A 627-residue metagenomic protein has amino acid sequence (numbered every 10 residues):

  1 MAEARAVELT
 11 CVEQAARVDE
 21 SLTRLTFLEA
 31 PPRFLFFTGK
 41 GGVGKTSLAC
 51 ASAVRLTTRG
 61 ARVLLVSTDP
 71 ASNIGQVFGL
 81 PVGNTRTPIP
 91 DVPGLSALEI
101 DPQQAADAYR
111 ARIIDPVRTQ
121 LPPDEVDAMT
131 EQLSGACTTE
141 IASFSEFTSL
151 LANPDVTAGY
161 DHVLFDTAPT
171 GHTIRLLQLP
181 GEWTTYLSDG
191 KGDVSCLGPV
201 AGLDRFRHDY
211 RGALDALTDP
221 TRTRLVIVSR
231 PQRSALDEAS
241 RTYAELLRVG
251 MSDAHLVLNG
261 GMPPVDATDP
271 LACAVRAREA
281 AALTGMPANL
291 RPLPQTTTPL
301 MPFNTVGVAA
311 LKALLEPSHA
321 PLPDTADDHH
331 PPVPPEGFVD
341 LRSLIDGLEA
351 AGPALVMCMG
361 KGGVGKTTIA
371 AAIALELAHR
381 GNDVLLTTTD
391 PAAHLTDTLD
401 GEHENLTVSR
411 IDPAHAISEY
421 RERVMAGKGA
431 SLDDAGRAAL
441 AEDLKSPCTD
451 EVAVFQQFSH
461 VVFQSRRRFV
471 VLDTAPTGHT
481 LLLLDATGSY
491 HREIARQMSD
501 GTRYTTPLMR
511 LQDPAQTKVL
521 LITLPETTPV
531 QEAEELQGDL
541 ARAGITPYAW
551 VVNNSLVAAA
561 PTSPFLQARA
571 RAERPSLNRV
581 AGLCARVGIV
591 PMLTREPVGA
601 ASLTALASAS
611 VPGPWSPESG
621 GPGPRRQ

Functional and structural regions predicted by a protein language model:
M1-E29, P81, L214-P353, Q512-Q516 (+1 more regions): C-terminal lobe/tail of nucleotide-utilizing enzymes
E29, L56-R59, I89-D91, N153-A158 (+7 more regions): Conserved catalytic network of the ASCE P-loop NTPase/AAA+ motor domain
P32, A61, G159-Y160, R222 (+5 more regions): Short, high-confidence coil segments that cap the C-terminus of an alpha-helix and link into the following beta-strand
L35, V356: Conserved beta-strand position immediately N-terminal to the Walker
F36-T38, G42-I100, T167, L176-G181 (+2 more regions): Walker A/P-loop NTP-binding active-site region of P-loop NTPases, recognizing the glycine-rich GxxxxGKT/S
L65, S72-T138, A393-K445: P-loop NTPase motor core
S72-V77, A105-Y109, G171-R175, L236-D237 (+8 more regions): Switch/connector loops and helix/strand junctions flanking conserved nucleotide-binding motifs in nucleotide-processing
R118-Q232, D237-R241, S431-T528, E532-E535: Phosphate/Mg2+-binding loops and adjacent switch elements in nucleotide/diphosphate-handling enzyme cores
